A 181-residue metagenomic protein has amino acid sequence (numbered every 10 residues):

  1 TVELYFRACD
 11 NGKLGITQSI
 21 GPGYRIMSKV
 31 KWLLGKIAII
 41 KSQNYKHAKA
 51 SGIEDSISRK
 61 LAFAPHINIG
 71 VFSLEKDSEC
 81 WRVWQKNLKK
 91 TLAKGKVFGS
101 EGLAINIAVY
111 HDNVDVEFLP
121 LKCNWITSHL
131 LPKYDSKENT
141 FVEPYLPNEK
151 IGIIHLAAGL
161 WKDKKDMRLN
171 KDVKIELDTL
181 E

Functional and structural regions predicted by a protein language model:
T1-E181: Glycosyltransferase catalytic domains, chiefly GT-A lineage
